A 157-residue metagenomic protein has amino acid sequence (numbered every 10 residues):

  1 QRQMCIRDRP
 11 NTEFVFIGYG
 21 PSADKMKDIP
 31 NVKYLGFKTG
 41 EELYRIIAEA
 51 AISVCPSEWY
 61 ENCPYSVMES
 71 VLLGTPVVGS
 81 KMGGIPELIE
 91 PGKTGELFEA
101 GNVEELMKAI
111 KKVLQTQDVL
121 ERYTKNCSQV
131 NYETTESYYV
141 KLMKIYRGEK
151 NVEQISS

Functional and structural regions predicted by a protein language model:
Q1-I6: Short, small-residue-biased leader/transition segments that mark boundaries at the very start of proteins
A23-Y44: Nucleotide-activated donor-binding/catalytic signature segment of Leloir-type glycosyltransferases, i.e., the conserved
K25, M82-G92, E96-L97: Short acidic/histidine- and often glycine-rich active-site loop of Leloir-type glycosyltransferases that engages
G36-F37, P91-G92, E96-V103, K112-Q117: Conserved acidic donor-binding segment of nucleotide-sugar-dependent glycosyltransferases
Y44, N62, V67-L72, P86-E87 (+1 more regions): Short alpha-helical segment that forms part of, or immediately flanks, the ligand-binding pocket in carbohydrate-active
A48-N62, T75: Acidic donor-binding loop of glycosyltransferase active sites
T94, E105, K112, V119-E133 (+1 more regions): A short, well-ordered alpha-helix in the C-terminal region of glycosyltransferases
K112, Y132-S157: C-terminal alpha-helical cap of glycosyltransferases
